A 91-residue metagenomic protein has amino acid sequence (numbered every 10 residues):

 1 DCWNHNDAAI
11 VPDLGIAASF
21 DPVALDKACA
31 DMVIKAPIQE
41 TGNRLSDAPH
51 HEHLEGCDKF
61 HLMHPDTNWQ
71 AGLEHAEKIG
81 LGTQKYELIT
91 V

Functional and structural regions predicted by a protein language model:
D1-V91: Extended, low-polarity segments enriched in aliphatic/aromatic residues
